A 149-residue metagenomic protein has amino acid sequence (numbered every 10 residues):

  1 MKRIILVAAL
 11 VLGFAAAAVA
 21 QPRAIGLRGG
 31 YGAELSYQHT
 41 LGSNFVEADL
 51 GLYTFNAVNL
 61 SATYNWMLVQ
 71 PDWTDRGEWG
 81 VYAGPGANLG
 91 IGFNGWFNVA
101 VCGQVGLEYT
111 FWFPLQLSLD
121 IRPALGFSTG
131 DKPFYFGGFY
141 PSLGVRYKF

Functional and structural regions predicted by a protein language model:
M1-P22: Cleavable N-terminal export/targeting peptides
V19-P22, V69-G80, G95, F111-L117: Short loop/turn motifs that connect adjacent beta-strands in outer-membrane beta-barrel proteins
Q21, G29-A33, N56-L60, W79 (+2 more regions): Residues that define the transmembrane beta-barrel architecture of outer-membrane proteins
Q21-T54, Y82-I91, L119-L125: Transmembrane beta-strand segments that form the barrel wall of outer-membrane beta-barrel proteins
R23-A24, G51, T74, I91-W96 (+1 more regions): Outer-membrane beta-barrel domain signature
A33-H39, A62-W66, P85-A87, G103-Y109 (+2 more regions): Residues on the lipid-exposed face of transmembrane beta-strands in outer-membrane beta-barrel proteins
S43-G80: N-terminal, post-signal-peptide region of Sec/Tat-exported proteins
W112-F149: Predominantly the C-terminal beta-signal and adjacent terminal strand-loop region of outer-membrane beta-barrel
